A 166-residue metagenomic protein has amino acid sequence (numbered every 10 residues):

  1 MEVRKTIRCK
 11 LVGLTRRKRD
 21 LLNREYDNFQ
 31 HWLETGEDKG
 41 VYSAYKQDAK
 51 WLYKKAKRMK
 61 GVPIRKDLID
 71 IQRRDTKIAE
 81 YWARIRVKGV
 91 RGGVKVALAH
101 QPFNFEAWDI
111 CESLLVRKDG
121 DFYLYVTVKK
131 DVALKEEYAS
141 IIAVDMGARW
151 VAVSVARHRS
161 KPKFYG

Functional and structural regions predicted by a protein language model:
M1-G166: Nucleic-acid substrate recognition interfaces
